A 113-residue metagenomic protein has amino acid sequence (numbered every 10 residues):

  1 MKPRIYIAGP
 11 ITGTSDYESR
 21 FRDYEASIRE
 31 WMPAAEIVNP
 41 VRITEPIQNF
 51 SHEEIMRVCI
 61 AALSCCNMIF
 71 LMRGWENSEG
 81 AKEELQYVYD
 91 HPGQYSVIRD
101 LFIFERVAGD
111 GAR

Functional and structural regions predicted by a protein language model:
M1-R113: Conserved catalytic or regulatory cores that recognize and/or transform ribose-phosphate-containing ligands
